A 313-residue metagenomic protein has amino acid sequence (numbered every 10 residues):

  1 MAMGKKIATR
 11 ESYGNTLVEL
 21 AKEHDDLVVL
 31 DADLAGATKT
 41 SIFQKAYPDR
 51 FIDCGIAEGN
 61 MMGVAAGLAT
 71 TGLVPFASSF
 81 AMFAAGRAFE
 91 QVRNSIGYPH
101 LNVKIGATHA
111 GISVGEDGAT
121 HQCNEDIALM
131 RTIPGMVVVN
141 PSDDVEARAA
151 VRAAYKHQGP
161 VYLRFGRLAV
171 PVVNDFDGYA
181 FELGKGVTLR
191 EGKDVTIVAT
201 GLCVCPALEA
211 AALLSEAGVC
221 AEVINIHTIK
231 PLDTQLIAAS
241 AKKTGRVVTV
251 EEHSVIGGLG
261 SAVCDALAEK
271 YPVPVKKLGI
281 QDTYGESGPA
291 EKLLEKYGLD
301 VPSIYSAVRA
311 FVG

Functional and structural regions predicted by a protein language model:
M1-R164, A169, A180: Thiamine diphosphate
E11, E23-D26, L34-S41, K45 (+2 more regions): Thiamine diphosphate
